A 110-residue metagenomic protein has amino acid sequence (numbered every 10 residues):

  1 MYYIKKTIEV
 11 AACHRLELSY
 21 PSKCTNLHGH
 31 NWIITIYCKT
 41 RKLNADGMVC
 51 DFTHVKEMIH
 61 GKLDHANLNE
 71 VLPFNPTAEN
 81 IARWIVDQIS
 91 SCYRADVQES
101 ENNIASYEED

Functional and structural regions predicted by a protein language model:
M1-D110: Charge-rich, low-complexity N-terminal segments
